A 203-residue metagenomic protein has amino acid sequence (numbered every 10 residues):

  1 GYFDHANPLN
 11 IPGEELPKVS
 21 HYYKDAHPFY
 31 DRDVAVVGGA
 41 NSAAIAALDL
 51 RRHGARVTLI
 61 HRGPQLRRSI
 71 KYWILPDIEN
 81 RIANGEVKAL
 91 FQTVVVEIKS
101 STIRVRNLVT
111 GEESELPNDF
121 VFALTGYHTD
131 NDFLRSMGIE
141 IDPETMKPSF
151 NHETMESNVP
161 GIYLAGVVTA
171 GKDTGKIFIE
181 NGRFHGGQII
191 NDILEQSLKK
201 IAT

Functional and structural regions predicted by a protein language model:
G1-R32, V109-G111, F120-T125, T129 (+2 more regions): FAD-binding core/adjacent interface of flavoenzyme oxidoreductases
P12-L16, H53-G54, G138-I141, N181-G182: Glycine-rich, phosphate-binding/catalytic loops in enzymes
E15, S42-A46, I74: Internal, well-ordered alpha-helical segments in soluble enzyme and binding-protein domains
H21-L66, F133, E153-A202: Rossmann-like dinucleotide/flavin-binding elements
R52-T145, I201-T203: A Rossmann-like FAD-binding core segment of flavoenzymes
L116, P148-S149, E180: A residue-level detector for well-ordered beta-strand positions
